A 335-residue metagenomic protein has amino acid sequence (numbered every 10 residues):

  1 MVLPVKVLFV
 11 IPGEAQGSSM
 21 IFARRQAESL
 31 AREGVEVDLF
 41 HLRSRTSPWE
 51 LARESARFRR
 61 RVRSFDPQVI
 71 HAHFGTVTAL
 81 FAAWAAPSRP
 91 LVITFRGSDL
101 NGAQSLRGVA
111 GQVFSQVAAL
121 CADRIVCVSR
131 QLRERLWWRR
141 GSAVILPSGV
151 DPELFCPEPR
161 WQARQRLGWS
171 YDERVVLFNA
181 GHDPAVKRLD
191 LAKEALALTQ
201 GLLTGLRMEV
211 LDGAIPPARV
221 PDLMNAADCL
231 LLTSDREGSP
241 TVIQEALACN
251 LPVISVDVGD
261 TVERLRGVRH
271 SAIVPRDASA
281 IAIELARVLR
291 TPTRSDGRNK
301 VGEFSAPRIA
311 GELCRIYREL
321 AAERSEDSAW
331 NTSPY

Functional and structural regions predicted by a protein language model:
L8, W169-K187, K193-L196: Conserved donor-binding/catalytic core segment of Leloir-type glycosyltransferases
V69, A85-G102, I125-V126: Active-site proximal beta-strand in glycosyltransferases
A72-T78: Short His-centered aromatic/hydrophobic patch
I93, Q116, L120-R160: Donor nucleotide-sugar binding/catalytic pocket of nucleotide-sugar-dependent glycosyltransferases
D222-A227: Short alpha-helical donor nucleotide-sugar binding micro-motif in glycosyltransferases
D235: Aromatic "clamp/platform" in nucleotide-sugar-dependent glycosyltransferases that forms part of the donor/acceptor
I243, P252-S255: Short hydrophobic beta-strand element within catalytic cores of glycosyltransferases and related nucleotide-activated
G267-S279, A286-R290: Conserved acidic donor-binding segment of nucleotide-sugar-dependent glycosyltransferases
